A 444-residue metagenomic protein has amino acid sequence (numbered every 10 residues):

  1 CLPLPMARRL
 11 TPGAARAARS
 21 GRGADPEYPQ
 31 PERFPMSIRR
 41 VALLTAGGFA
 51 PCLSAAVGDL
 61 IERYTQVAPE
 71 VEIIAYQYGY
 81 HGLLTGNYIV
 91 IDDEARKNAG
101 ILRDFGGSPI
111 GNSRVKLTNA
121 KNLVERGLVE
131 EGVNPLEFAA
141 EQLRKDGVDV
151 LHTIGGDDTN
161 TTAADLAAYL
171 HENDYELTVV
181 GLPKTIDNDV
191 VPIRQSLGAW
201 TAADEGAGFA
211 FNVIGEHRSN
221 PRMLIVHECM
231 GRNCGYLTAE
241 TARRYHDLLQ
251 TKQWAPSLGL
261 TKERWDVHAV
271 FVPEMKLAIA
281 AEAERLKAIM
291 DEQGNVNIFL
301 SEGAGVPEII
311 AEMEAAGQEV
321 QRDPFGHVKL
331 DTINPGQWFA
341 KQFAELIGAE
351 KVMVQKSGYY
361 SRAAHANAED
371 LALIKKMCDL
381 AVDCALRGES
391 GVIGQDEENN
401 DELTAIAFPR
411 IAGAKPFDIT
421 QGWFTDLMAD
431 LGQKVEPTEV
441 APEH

Functional and structural regions predicted by a protein language model:
C1-P5, R9-P12, R16-P35: Short, Lys/Arg-enriched N-terminal segments with co-localized hydrophobic residues within the first ~10-30 amino acids
A46-G48, Y76-H81, R114-V115, G156-D157 (+5 more regions): Short, ordered loop/turn segments at secondary-structure junctions
A50-L60, L83-L84, N134-L136, D157-D165 (+5 more regions): Short glycine/serine/threonine-rich phosphate/pyrophosphate-binding segments that cradle anionic phosphate groups
I61-E94, A164, A168-V213: Glycine/threonine-rich beta-strand-loop-alpha-helix active-site module that forms ligand/phosphate-binding
Y64-D146: Glycine-rich nucleotide/cofactor/substrate-binding loop typically near the N-terminus or early in the first domain
E141-Q142, T153-G155, T161-D165, Y169-L170 (+2 more regions): Accessory alpha-helical/coil subdomains and C-terminal extensions that flank or cap enzyme catalytic cores
G305-H444: C-terminal non-catalytic interaction/assembly regions of soluble proteins
